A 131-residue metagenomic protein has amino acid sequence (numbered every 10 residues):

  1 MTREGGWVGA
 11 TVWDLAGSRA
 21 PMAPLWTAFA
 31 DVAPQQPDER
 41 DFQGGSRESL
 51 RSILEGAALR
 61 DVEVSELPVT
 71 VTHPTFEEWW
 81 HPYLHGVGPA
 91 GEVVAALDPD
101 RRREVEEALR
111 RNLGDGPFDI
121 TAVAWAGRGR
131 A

Functional and structural regions predicted by a protein language model:
M1-E4: Helix-to-beta-strand junctions that scaffold the AdoMet/dcAdoMet cofactor pocket in Class I SAM-dependent enzymes
W7-A33: Conserved class I S-adenosyl-L-methionine
G9-A10, V32-Q35, A90-L97: Short amphipathic alpha-helical segments at helix-loop
F29-Q35, R103-E106: A short C-terminal helix-loop "cap" of Rossmann-like NAD(P)-dependent dehydrogenase/epimerase domains
D41-A131: Conserved Class I S-adenosyl-L-methionine
